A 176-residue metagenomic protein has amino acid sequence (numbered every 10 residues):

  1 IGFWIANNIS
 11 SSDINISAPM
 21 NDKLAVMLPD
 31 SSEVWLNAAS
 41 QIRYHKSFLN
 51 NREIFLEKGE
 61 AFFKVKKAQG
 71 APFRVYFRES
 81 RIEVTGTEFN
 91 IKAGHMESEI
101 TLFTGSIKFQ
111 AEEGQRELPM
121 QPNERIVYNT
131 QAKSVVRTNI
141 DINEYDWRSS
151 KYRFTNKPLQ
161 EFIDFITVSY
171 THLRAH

Functional and structural regions predicted by a protein language model:
G2-R174: A residue-level detector for the "anchor" residue at the start of short, highly conserved motifs
